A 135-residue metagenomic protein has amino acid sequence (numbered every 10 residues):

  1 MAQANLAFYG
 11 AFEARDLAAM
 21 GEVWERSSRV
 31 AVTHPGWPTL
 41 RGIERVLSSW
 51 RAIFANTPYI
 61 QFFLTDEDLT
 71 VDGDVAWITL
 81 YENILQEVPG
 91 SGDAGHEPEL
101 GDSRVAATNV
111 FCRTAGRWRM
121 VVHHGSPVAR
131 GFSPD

Functional and structural regions predicted by a protein language model:
A2-E22, R29-D135: A beta-strand edge to alpha-helix "cap/lid" segment located at domain peripheries
